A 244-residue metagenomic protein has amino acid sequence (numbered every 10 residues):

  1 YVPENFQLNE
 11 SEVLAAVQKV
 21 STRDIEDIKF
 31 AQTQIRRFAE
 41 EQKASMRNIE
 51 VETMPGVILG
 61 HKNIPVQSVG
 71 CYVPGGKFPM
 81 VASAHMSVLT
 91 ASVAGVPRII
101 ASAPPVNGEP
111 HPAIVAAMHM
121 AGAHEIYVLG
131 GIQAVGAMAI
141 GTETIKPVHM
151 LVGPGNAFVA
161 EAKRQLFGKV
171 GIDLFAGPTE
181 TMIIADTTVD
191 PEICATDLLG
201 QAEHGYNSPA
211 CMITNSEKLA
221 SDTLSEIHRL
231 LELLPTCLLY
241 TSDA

Functional and structural regions predicted by a protein language model:
Y1-Q67: N-terminal Rossmann-like NAD(P)+-binding subdomain of aldehyde/semialdehyde dehydrogenases
V17, S21-I35, K62, K77 (+12 more regions): Generic structural signal for well-ordered, non-membrane alpha-helical segments in soluble metabolic enzymes
A44-V51, G171, S208-I213, E232-L239: Flexible, glycine/charged-enriched surface loops at secondary-structure junctions
E52-A116: Conserved small-residue-rich beta-alpha loop and adjacent elements that most often cradle the phosphate/pyrophosphate
M86-L89, V115-M118, E143, F167-K169 (+2 more regions): Short, solvent-exposed amphipathic alpha-helical segments in soluble enzyme and RNA/protein-processing domains
G122-C211: Conserved NAD(P)+-binding/catalytic subdomain of aldehyde/semialdehyde dehydrogenases
G200, H204-T236: Glycine- and Gly-Pro-enriched alpha-helical subdomains that act as flexible, kink-prone "lid/hinge" or packing modules
Y240-A244: Conserved small/polar residues in nucleotide/adenosyl-binding loops
